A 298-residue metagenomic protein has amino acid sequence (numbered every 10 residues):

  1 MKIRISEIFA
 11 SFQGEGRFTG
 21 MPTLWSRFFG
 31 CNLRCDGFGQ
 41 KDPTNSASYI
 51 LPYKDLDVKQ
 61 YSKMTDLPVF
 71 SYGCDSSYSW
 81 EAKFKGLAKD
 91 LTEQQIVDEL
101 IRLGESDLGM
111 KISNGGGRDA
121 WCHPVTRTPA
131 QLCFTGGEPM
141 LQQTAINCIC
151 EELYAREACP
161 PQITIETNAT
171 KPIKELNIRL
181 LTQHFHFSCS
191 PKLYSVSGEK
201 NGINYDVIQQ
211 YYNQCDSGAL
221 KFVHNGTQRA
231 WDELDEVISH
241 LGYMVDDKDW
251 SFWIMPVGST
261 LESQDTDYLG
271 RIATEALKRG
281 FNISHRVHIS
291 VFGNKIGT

Functional and structural regions predicted by a protein language model:
M1, P22-L24, F70, W250 (+1 more regions): A generic secondary-structure signal marking the coil-to-beta-strand transition
M1-D57: N-terminal cysteine/histidine-rich coordination modules
I3, G37-Q183: Conserved Radical SAM active-site core
R4, R27, G73, C133 (+2 more regions): Conserved beta-strand segments that form the floor/walls of ligand-binding pockets within enzyme and binding domains
S11-G14, S76, S195, I289: Generic structural "secondary-structure junction" signal
F18, L87, E199-K200: Short, solvent-exposed loop/turn segments at secondary-structure boundaries
N114-Q131, P139-T298: Conserved AdoMet/S-adenosylmethionine-binding subsite of the radical SAM
